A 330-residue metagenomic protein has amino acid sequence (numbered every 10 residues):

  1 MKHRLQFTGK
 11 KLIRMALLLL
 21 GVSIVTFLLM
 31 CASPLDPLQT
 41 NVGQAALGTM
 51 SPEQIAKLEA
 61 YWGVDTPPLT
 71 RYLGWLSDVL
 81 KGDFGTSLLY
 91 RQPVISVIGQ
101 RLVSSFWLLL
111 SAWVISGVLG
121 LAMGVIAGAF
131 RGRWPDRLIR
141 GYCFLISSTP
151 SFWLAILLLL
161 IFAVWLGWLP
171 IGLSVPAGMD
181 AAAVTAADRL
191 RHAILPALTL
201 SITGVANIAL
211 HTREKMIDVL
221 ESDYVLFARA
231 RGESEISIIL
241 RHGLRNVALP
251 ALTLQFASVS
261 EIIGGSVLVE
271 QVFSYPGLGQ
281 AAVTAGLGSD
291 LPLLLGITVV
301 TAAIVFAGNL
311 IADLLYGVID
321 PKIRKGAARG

Functional and structural regions predicted by a protein language model:
K2-A32, R241: Charged, compositionally biased N-terminal leader segments and the immediate start of the first structured element
K2-Q6, I98, L102-P135, S151 (+2 more regions): Alpha-helical transmembrane segments of integral membrane proteins, especially multi-pass inner/plasma-membrane
L19-T70, L166-A187: Hydrophobic alpha-helical transmembrane segments of membrane transport/permease proteins and related membrane-embedded
V25-A32, W62-G63, S77, G141-L173 (+1 more regions): Membrane-water interface segments at the C-terminal ends of transmembrane alpha-helices in multi-pass inner-membrane
L29, S33, N41, A45-A46 (+9 more regions): Hydrophobic aliphatic residues
Q44-G63, I139-T149, L195-S201, S237-A251: Hydrophobic alpha-helical transmembrane segments
T49-K81, F273-A285: Short hydrophobic, aromatic-rich alpha-helical segments embedded in or entering the lipid bilayer of multi-pass
D65-S111: Individual transmembrane alpha-helix segments
